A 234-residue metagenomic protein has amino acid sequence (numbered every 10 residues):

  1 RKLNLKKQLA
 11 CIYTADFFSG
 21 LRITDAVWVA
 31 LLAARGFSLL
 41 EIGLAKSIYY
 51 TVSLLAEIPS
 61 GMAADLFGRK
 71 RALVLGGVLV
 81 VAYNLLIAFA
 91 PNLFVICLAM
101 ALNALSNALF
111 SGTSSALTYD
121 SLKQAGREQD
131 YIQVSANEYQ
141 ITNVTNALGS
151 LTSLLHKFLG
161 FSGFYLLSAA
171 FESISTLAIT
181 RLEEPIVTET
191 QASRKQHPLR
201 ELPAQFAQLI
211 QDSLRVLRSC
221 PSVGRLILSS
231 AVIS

Functional and structural regions predicted by a protein language model:
R1-K6, E183-I227: Juxtamembrane intracellular "pre-TM" segments in multi-pass secondary transporters
K2-L55, S219-S234: Helix-loop boundary and gating motifs at the non-cytosolic
A34, N146-S168: Transmembrane alpha-helix termini and helix-breaking/packing motifs in multi-pass membrane transporters
Y50-I58, N143-A147: Residue-level signature of mid-helix packing/kink "hotspots" within the transmembrane helices of 12-pass Major
V78-P91, I96: C-terminal ends and interior cores of transmembrane alpha-helices in multi-pass membrane transporters/permeases
A101-N143: Cytoplasmic helix-loop-helix junction between adjacent transmembrane helices in 12-TM secondary transporters
G163-R181: Symmetry-related core transmembrane helices of the 12-TM Major Facilitator Superfamily/SLC fold
